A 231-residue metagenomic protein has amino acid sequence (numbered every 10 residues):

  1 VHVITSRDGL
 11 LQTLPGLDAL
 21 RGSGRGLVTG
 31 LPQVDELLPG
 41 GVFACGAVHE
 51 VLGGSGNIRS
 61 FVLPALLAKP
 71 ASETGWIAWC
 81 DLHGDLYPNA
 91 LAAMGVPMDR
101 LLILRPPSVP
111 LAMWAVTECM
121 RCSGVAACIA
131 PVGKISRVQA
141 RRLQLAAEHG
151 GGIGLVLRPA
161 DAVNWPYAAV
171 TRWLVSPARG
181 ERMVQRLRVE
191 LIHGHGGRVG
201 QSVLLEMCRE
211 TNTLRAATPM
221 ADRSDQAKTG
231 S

Functional and structural regions predicted by a protein language model:
V1-W79, A93-M98, G194-G197, T211 (+1 more regions): Detector for small/aliphatic-rich hydrophobic stretches
V34, V51, L101, C128 (+2 more regions): Conserved RecA-like P-loop NTPase ATPase core
V62-L66, A90, A115, Q139-L143 (+1 more regions): A short acidic, amphipathic alpha-helical/loop segment
T74-V138: Conserved inter-motif catalytic segment of the P-loop NTP-binding fold
P97-D99, S123-V125, G150-I153, A168-T171 (+1 more regions): Short glycine-/polar-rich loops that comprise or flank the Walker A/P-loop and associated switch/sensor motifs
V109-M113, R137-R141, Y167, V184 (+1 more regions): Amphipathic alpha-helical transducer elements in NTP-driven molecular machines
R121-W165, S176-A178: A contiguous pocket-lining binding segment that forms or flanks enzyme active sites
R158-P219: Phosphate-binding/switch region of NTP-binding enzymes
